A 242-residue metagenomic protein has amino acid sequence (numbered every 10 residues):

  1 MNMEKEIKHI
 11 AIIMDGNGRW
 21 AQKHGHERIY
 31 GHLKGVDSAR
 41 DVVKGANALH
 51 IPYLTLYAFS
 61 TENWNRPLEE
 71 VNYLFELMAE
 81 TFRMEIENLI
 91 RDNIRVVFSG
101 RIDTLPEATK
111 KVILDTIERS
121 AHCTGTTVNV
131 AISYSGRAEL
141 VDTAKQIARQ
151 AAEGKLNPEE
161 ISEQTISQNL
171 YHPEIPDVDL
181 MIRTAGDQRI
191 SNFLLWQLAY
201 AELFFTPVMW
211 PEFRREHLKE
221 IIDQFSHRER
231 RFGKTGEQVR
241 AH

Functional and structural regions predicted by a protein language model:
M1-H242: Flexible, compositionally biased loop and terminal segments
